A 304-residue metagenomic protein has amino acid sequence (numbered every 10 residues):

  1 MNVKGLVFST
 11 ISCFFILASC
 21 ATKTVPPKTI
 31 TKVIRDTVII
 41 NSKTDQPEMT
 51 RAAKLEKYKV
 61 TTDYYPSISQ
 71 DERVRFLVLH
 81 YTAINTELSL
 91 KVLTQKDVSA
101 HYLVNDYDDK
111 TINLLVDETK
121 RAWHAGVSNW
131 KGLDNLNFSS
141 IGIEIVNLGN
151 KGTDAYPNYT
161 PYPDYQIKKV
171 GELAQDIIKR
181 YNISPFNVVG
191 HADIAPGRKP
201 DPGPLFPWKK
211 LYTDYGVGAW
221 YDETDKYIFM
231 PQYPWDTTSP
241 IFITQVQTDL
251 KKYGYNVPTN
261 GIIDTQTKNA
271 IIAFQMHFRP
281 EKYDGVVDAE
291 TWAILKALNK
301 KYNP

Functional and structural regions predicted by a protein language model:
M1-T10: Bacterial N-terminal signal peptides that target proteins for export
A18-S19: C-terminal motif of bacterial Sec signal peptides marking the signal peptidase cleavage site
I30-S184: Active-site-adjacent loop/helix surface patches within enzyme catalytic domains that shape the substrate-binding cleft
Y65, S89-L90, N129-G132, D154-Y165 (+4 more regions): Second-shell loop/turn segments in exported
R73, D97, P157-K168, P202 (+3 more regions): Soluble non-cytosolic domains of exported or imported proteins
L103-V104, P204-F229: Acidic, His- and aromatic-enriched active-site or binding-groove loops in soluble protein domains that engage sugars
I183-R198: Acidic/histidine-rich, metal-coordinating catalytic segments
P234-L298, P304: Short acidic, glycine/serine/threonine-rich helix-capping segments at coil-helix boundaries
